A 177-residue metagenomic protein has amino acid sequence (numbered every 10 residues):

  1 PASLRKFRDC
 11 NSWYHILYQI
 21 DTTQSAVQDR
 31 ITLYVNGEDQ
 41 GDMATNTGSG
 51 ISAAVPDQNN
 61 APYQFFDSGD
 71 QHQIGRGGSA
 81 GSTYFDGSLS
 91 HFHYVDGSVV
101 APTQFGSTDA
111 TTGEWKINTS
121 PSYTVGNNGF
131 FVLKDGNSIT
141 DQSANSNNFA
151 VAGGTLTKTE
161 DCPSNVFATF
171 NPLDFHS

Functional and structural regions predicted by a protein language model:
P1-V99, E114-I139: Extracellular glycan-associated modules
D29, N46, F105-G106, N145: A generic "cationic amphipathic patch" detector
V100-T108, T140: Acidic/polar loop patches that form or flank catalytic/metal-binding clefts of enzymes that bind anionic ligands
G106-K116, A144-G153: Short intrinsically disordered coil segments
K134-S177: Short, tryptophan-glycine- and acidic/Ser/Thr-enriched carbohydrate-recognition patches
